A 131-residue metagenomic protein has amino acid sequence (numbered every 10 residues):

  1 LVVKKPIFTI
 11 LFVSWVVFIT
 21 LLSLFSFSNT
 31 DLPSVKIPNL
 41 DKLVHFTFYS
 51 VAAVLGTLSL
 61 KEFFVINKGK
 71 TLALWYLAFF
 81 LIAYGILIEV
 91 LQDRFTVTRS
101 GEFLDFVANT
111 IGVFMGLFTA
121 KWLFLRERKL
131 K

Functional and structural regions predicted by a protein language model:
L1-F106, T110-K131: Bulky hydrophobic segments
